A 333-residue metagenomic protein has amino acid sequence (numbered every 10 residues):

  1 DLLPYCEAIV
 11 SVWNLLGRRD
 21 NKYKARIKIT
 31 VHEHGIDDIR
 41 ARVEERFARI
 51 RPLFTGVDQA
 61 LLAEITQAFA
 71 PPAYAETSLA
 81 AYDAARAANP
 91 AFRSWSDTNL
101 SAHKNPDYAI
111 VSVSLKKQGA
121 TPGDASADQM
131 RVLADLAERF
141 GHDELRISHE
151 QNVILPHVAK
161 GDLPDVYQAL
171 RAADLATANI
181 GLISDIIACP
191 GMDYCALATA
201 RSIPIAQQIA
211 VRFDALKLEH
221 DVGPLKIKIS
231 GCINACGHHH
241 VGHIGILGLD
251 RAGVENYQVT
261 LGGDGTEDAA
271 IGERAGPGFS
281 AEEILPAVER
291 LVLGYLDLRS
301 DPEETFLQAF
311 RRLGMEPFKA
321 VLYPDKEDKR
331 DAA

Functional and structural regions predicted by a protein language model:
D1-A333: Peripheral terminal and linker regions in Fe-S/redox and tRNA-modifying enzymes
